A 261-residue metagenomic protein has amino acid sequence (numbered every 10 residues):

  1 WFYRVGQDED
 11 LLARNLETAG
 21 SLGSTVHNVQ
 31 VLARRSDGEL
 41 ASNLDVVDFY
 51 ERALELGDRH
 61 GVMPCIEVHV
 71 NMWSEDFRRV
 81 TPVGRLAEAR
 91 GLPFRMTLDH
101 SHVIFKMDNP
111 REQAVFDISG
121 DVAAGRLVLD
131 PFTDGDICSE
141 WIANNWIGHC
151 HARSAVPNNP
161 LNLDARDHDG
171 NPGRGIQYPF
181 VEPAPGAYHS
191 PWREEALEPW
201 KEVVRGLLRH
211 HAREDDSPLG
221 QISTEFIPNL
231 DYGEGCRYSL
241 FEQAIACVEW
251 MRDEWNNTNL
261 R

Functional and structural regions predicted by a protein language model:
W1-L98, I104-F105: Active-site acidic/histidine proton-transfer and metal-coordination neighborhood in alpha/beta enzyme cores
F77-L98, I104-R261: Histidine-acidic metal/acid-base catalytic patches
